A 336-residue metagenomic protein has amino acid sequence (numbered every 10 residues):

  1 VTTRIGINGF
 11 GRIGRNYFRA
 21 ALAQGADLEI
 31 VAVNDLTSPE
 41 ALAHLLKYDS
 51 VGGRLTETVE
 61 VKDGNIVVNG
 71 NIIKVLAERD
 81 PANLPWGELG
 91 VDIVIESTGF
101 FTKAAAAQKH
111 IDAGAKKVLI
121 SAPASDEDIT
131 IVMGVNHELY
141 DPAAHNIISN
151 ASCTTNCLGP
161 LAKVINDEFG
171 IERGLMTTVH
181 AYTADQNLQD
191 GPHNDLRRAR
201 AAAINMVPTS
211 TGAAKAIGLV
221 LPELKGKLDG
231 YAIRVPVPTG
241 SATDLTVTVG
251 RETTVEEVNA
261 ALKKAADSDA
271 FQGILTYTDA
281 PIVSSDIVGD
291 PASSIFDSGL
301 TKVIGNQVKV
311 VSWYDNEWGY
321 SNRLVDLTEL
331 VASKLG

Functional and structural regions predicted by a protein language model:
V1-A199, K302, D326, K334-L335: N-terminal Rossmann-like NAD(P) cofactor-binding subdomain of oxidoreductases, focused on the glycine-rich
F10, G14, K103, A151-T154 (+9 more regions): Generic structural signal for well-ordered, non-membrane alpha-helical segments in soluble metabolic enzymes
R12, N16, A20, H44 (+8 more regions): Alpha-helical scaffold segments in soluble metabolic enzymes
L22-A26, K163-I171, A181-A184, T211 (+5 more regions): Generic secondary-structure signature for well-ordered alpha-helical cores
I66, I131-M133, I147, L188-Q189 (+5 more regions): Short clusters of hydrophobic/aromatic residues that line enzyme substrate/ligand-binding pockets
A144-H145, A201-A203, G240-D244, Q307-K309: Short, solvent-exposed beta-strand edge segments and adjacent coil->beta transition regions
D167, I171-P238: Acidic, glycine-rich segments within the central catalytic cores of soluble metabolic enzymes that bind/position
G230, A242, T246-G336: C-terminal active-site/capping subdomain that shapes the small-molecule cofactor and substrate pocket of enzyme
